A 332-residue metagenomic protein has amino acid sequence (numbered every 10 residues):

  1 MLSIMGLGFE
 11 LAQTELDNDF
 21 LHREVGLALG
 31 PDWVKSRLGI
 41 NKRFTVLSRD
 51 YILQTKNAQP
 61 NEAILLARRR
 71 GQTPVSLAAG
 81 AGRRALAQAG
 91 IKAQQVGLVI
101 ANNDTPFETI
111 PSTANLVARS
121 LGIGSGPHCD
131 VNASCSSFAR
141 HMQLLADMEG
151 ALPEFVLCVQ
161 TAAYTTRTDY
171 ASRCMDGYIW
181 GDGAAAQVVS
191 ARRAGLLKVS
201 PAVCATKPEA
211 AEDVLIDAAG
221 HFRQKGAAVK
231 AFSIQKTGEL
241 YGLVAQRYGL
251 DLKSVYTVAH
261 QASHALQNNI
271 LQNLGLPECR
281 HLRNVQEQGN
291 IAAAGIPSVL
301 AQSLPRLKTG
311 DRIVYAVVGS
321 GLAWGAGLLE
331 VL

Functional and structural regions predicted by a protein language model:
M1-Q72, S172-Q235, E239-G242, V318 (+1 more regions): Condensing-enzyme catalytic core mediating Claisen C-C bond formation in acyl metabolism
I4, I52-A58, A63-A133, R247-Q267 (+1 more regions): Conserved beta-ketoacyl condensing-enzyme motif
G8, N102, N132, V156-A162 (+2 more regions): Short beta-strand segments
G30, P74-A89, F232-Y248, I296-S303: Short, well-ordered amphipathic alpha-helical segments that serve as non-catalytic structural scaffolds within diverse
R69, F222-V285: A contiguous, well-structured pocket-lining segment that forms one wall/lid of small-molecule binding clefts in soluble
A79, T105-F107, R119-G124, A133-P153 (+1 more regions): Claisen-condensing/thiolase-fold acyl-transfer catalytic domains that form or cleave C-C bonds in fatty acid
L152-G181: Flexible, glycine-rich active-site loops centered on histidine and acidic residues that chelate a metal or position
